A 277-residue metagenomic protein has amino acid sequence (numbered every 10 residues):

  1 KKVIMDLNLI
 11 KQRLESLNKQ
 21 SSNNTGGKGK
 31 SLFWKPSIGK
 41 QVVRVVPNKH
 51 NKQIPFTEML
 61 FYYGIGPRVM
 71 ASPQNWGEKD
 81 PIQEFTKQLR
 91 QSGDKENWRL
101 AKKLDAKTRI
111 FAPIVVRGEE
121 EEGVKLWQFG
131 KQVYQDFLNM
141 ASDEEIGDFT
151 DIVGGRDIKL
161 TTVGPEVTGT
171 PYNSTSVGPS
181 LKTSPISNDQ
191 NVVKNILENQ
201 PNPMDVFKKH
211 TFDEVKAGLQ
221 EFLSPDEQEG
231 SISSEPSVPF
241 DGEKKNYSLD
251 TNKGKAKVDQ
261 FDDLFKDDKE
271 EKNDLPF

Functional and structural regions predicted by a protein language model:
I4-D148, K209-D213: OB-fold ssDNA-binding interfaces and closely related basic DNA-contact patches used across DNA replication/repair
K11, N18-S21, P185, P201 (+4 more regions): Generic low-complexity, intrinsically disordered sequence content enriched in small uncharged/hydrophobic residues
S31-L32, P67-A71, G147, V177-I186 (+1 more regions): Hydrophobic transmembrane signal anchors and adjacent membrane-proximal interface regions, especially in viral
V45, Q53, I65, N199 (+2 more regions): Selective for proline/serine-rich intrinsically disordered segments in cytosolic/nuclear regulatory regions
R117-S237: Compact mixed alphabeta submodule
V215-F277: Acidic, gly/ser/pro-rich intrinsically disordered tails
